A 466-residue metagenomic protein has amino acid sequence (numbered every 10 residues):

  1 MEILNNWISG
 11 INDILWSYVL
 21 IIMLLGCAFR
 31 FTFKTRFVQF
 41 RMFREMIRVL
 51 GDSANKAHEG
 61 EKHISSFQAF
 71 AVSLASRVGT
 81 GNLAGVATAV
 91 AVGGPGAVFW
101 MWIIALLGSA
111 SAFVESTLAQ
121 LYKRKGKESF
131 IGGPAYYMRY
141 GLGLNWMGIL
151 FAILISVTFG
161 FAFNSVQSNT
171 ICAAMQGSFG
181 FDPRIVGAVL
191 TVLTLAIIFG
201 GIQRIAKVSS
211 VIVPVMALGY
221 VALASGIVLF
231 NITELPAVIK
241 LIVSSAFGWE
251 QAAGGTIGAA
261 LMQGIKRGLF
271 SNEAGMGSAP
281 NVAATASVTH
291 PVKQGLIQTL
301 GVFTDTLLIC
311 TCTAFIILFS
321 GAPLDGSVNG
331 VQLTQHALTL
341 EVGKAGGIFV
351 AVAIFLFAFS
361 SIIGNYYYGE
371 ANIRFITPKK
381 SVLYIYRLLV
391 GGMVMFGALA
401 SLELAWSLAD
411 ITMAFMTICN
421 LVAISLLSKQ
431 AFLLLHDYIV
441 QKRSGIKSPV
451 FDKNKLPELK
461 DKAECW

Functional and structural regions predicted by a protein language model:
M1-T80, A91-G96, L426-W466: N-terminal alpha-helical transmembrane segments of multi-pass membrane transport and channel/translocase proteins
L4, K34-Q39, G81-V86, P95 (+6 more regions): Transmembrane helix-loop junctions in multi-pass membrane proteins
S9-R48, A91-E128, T304-C310, I411-L421: Extracellular loop-to-transmembrane helix junctions
M23-R30, K34-I47, N169-M175, F181-F230 (+2 more regions): Membrane-interface loop-to-helix entry segments
C27-T32, I104-E128, P134-A135, R139-N169 (+2 more regions): Helix-loop-helix module between adjacent transmembrane segments
F37-I64, T88-V98, W102, A110-L142 (+4 more regions): Flexible loop linkers connecting adjacent transmembrane helices in multi-pass alpha-helical membrane transporters
A57-V92, L118-L121, K127-A135, R139 (+1 more regions): Alpha-helical membrane segments and immediately flanking helix-loop junctions that form or couple to the substrate/ion
F113-Y122, K127, L223-L241, W249 (+3 more regions): Extracellular/periplasmic helix-exit of transmembrane alpha-helices
